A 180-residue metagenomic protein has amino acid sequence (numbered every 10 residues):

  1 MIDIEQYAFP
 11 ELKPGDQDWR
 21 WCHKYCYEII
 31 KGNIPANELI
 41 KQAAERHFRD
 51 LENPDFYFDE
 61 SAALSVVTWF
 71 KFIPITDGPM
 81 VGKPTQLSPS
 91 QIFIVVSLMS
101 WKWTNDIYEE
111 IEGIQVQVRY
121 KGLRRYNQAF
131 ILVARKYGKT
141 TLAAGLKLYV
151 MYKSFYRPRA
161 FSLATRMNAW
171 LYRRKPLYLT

Functional and structural regions predicted by a protein language model:
I2-T180: Phosphate/NTP-binding elements of NTP-utilizing enzymes
